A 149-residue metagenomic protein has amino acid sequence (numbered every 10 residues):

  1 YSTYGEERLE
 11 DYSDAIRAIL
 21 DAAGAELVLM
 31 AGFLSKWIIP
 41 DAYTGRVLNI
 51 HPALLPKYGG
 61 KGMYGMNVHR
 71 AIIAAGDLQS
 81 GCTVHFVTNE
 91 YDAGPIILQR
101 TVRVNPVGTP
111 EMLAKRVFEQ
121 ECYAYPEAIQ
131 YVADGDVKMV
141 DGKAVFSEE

Functional and structural regions predicted by a protein language model:
Y1-E149: One-carbon transfer enzymes
